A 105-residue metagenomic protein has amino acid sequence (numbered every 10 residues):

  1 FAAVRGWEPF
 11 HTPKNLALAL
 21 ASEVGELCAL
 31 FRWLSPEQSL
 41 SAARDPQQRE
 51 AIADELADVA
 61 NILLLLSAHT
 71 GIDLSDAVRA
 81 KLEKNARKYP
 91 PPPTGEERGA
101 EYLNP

Functional and structural regions predicted by a protein language model:
F1-P105: Flexible "arm" and connector segments at domain edges
